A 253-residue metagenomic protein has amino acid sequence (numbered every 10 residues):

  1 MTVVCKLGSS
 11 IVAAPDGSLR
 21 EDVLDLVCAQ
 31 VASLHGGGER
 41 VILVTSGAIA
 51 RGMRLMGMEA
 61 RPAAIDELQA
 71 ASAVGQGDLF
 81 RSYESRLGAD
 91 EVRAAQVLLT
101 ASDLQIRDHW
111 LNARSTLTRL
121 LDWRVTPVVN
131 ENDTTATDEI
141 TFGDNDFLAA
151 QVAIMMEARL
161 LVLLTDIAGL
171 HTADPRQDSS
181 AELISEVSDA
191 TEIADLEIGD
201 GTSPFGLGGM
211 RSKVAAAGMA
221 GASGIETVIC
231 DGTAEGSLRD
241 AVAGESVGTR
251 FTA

Functional and structural regions predicted by a protein language model:
M1-A253: C-terminal catalytic "cap/lid" subdomain
